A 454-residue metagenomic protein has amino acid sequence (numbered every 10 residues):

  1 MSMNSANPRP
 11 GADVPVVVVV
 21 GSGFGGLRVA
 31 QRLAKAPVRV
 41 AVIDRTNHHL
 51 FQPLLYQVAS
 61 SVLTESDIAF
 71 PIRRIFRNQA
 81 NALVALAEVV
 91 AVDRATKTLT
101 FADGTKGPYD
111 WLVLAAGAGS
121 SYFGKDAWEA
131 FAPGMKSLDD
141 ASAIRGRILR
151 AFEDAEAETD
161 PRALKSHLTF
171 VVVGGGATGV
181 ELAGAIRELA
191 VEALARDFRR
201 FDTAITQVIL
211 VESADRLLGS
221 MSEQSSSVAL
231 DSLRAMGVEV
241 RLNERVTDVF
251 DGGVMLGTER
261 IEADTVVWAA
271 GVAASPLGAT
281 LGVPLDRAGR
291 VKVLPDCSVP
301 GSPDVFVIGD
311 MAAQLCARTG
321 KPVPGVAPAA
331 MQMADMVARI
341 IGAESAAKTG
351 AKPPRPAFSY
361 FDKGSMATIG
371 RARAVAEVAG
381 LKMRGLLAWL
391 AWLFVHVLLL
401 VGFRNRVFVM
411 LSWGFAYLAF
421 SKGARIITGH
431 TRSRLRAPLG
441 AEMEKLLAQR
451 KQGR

Functional and structural regions predicted by a protein language model:
S2-A6, V14, R339-R454: C-terminal, flexible cofactor-proximal segment of oxidoreductases
S2-V14, A82-V171, L256, V267: FAD-binding core/adjacent interface of flavoenzyme oxidoreductases
S2-V84, V90, F170, A177-M221 (+2 more regions): Beta1-alpha1 glycine-rich phosphate/pyrophosphate-binding loop at the start of Rossmann-like nucleotide-binding domains
V40, V326-S345, M366: An active-site-proximal "capping" alpha-helix that borders the catalytic cofactor pocket
A80-A91, A95, R187-P295, V299-G301: A Rossmann-like FAD-binding core segment of flavoenzymes
A102, A115-A116, E244, A269-A270 (+1 more regions): Short, well-ordered coil/turn residues at beta-beta hairpins and beta-strand->alpha-helix junctions within
A130-D160, G252-M255, R260-Q332: FAD-site-proximal beta/loop scaffold in flavoenzymes
A155-S166, L189-Q207, K348-P354: Short mixed-charge
